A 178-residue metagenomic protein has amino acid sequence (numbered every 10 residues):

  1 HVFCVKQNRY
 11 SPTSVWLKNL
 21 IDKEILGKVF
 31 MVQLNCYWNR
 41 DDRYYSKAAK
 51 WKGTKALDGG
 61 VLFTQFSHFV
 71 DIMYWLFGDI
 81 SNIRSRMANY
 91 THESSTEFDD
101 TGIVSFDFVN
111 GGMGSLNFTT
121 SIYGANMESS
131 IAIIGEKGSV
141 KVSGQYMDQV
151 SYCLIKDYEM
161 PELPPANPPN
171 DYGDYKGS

Functional and structural regions predicted by a protein language model:
H1: Rossmann-fold NAD(P)-binding glycine/threonine-rich loop
N8-S95: Predominantly a Rossmann-like dinucleotide-binding segment in NAD(P)-dependent oxidoreductases
K23-I25, F106-V109: Short helix-capping segments at alpha-helix termini
V29-L34, S115-F118, V142-G144: Beta-strand scaffold of nucleotide-dependent catalytic cores
S67, H92, N117-A125: Glycine-rich phosphate/pyrophosphate-binding beta-alpha loops
N82, I103, F108, I131-S178: C-terminal glycine/acidic-rich active-site capping loop/insertion
T96-T101: A short, glycine/Asx- and small/polar-enriched loop/turn that sits immediately N-terminal to a beta-strand
